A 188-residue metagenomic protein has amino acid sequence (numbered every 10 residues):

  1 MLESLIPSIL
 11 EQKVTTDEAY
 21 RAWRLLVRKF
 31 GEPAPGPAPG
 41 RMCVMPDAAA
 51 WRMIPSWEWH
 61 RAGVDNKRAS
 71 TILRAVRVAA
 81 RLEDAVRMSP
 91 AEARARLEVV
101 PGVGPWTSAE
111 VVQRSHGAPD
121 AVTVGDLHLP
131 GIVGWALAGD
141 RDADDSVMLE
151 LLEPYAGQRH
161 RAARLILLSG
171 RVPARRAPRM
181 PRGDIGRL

Functional and structural regions predicted by a protein language model:
M1-L188: HhH-family (HhH-GPD) DNA N-glycosylase catalytic core used in base-excision repair
